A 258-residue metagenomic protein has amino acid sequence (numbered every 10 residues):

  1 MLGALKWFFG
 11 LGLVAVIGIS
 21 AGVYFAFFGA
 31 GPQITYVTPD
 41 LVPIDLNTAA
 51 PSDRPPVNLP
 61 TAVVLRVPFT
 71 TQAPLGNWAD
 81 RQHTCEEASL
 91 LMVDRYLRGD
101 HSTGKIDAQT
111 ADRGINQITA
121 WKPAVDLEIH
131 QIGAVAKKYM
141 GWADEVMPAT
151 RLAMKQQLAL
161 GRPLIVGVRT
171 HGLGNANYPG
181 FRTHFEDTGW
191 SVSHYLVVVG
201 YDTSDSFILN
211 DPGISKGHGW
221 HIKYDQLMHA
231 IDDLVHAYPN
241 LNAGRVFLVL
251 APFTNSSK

Functional and structural regions predicted by a protein language model:
L2-H130, T170-G172, N177-F181, T203 (+1 more regions): Active-site-adjacent structural segments surrounding the nucleophilic cysteine of cysteine proteases and isopeptidases
W7, I34-L41, A50-P51, G174 (+3 more regions): Noncatalytic regulatory segments and standalone regulatory/sensor domains
V64, D80, G161, S191-Y195 (+2 more regions): Extracytoplasmic
P68, P74, G161-P163, P212: Proline-rich low-complexity regions
D80, D144, G217: Short, flexible active-site loop motifs that bind/organize anionic cofactors or intermediates
R81, E86-V93, E128-A136, T150-M154 (+3 more regions): Stable alpha-helical elements in mature extracytoplasmic
L90-S102, N116-A120, K137-E145, A159 (+3 more regions): Sec-exported extracytoplasmic/periplasmic mature domains
K122-Y195, V199-Y201: Predominantly the structural core of cysteine protease catalytic domains
